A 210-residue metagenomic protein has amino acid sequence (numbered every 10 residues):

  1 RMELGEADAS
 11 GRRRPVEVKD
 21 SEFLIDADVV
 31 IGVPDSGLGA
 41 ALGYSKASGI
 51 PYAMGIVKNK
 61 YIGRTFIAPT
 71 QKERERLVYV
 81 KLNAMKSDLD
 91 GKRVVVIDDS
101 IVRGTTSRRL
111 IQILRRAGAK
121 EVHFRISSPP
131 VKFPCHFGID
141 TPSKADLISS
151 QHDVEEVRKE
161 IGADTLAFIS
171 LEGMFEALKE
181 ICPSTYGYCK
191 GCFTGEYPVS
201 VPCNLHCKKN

Functional and structural regions predicted by a protein language model:
R1-N210: PRPP-associated nucleotide enzymes
